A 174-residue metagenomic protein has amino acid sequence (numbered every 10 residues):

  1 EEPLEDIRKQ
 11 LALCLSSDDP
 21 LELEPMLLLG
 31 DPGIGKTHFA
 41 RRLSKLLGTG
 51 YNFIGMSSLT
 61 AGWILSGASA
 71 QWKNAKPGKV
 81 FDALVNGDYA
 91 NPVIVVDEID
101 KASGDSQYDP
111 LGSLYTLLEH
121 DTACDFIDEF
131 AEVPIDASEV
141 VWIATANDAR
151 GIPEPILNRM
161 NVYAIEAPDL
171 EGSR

Functional and structural regions predicted by a protein language model:
E1-L29: Pre-Walker A (pre-P-loop) alpha-helix and adjacent loop at the N terminus of AAA/AAA+ ATPase modules, a conserved
E22-M56, V85, E154: Walker A/P-loop
L46-K76, A83, G172-S173: AAA+/P-loop NTPase substrate/partner-engagement loops
T49, P153-E171: A short helix-turn-beta junction within AAA+ P-loop NTPase domains corresponding to the substrate/partner-engaging
Q71-G104: Conserved nucleotide-sensing/catalytic segment adjacent to the nucleotide-binding pocket in NTP-handling enzymes
G87-N91, F126-T145: AAA+/SF3 P-loop NTPase mechanochemical coupling elements
V96-I135: Conserved catalytic/switch belt of AAA+ P-loop NTPases
D100-G104, G151, V162: Residues immediately C-terminal
